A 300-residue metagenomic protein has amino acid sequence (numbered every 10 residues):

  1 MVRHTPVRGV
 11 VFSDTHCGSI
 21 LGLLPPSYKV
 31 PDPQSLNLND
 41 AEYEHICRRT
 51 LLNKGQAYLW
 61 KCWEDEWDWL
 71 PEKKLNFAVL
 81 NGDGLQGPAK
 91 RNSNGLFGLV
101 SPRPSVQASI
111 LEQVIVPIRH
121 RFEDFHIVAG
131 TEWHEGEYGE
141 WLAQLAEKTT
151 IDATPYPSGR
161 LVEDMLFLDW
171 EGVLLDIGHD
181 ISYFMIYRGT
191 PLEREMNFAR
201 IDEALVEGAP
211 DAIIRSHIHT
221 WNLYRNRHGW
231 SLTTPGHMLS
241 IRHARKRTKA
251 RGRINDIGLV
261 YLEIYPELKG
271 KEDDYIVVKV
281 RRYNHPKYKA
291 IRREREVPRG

Functional and structural regions predicted by a protein language model:
M1-V10, F167-D176, N226-G229: Beta-strand-turn-beta hairpins that frame and shape the catalytic cleft of phosphate-ester-processing enzymes
M1-V106: N-terminal active-site segment of His-dependent metallophosphoesterases
S13-H16, G82-L85, G130-W133, D180-S182 (+2 more regions): Active-site metal-binding loops of divalent metal-dependent hydrolases
Q56, G87-G159: Active-site neighborhood of divalent metal-dependent phosphoester bond hydrolases
E66-N76, I110-H126, E207-P210, Y265-E267: A structural motif corresponding to the C-terminal end of an alpha-helix and its immediate exit/capping segment
E137-T190: An acidic, phosphate/nucleotide-engaging active-site surface
L174-Y275: Conserved beta-sheet core of the metallophosphoesterase superfamily
I264-G300: A short C-terminal boundary segment appended to hydrolase-like catalytic domains
